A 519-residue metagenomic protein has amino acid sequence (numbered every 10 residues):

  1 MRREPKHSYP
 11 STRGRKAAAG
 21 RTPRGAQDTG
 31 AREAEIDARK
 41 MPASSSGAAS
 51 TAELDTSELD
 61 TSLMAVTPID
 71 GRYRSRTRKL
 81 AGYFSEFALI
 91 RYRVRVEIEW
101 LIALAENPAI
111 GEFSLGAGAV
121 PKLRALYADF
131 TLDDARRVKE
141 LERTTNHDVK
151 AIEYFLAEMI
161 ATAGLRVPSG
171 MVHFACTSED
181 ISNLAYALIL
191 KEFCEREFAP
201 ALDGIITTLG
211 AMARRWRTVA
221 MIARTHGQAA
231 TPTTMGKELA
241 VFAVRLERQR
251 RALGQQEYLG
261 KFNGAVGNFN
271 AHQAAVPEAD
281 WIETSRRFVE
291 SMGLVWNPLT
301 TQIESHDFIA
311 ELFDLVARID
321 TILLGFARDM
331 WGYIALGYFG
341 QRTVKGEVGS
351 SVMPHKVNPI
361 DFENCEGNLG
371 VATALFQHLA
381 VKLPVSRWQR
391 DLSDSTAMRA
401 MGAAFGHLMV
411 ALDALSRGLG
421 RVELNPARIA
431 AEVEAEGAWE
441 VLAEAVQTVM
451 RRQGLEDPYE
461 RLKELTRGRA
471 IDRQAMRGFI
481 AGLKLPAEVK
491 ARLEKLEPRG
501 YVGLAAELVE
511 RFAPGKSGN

Functional and structural regions predicted by a protein language model:
R2, E58-I90, E142-N146, Y338 (+1 more regions): Glycine-rich cofactor/substrate-binding loops
R2-R3, D55-H272, V276-R287, G349 (+5 more regions): A helix-coil-helix interface module used to build multimeric assemblies and to scaffold catalytic/cofactor sites
P5-S62, G518: Intrinsically disordered, low-complexity terminal tails and inter-domain linkers enriched for S/T/G/P/D/E
E99-L104, F155, M159, F193 (+17 more regions): Generic, well-ordered alpha-helical scaffold segments in large soluble proteins
S178, Q273-V276, S291, W296-I303 (+2 more regions): A structural signal for small-residue-enriched, beta-sheet-centric alpha/beta enzyme cores and oligomeric scaffold folds
K191-A199, D203-I206, G210, A240-A243 (+7 more regions): Short amphipathic alpha-helical segments with heptad-repeat character
R215-V219, A252-Q255, L259, E290 (+7 more regions): Conserved helix-loop functional segments at active or binding sites
P277-T373: Acidic, glycine-rich loop-and-beta core segments that form the ion-binding/anion-interacting portion of active sites
